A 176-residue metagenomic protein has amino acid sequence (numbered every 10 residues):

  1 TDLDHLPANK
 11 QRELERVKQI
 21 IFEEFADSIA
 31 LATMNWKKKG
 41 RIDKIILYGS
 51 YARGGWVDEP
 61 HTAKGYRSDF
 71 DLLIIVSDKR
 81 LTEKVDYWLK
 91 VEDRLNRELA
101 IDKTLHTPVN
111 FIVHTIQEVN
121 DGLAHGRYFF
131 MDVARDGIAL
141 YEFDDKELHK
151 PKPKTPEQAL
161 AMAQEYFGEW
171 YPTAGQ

Functional and structural regions predicted by a protein language model:
T1-T33, K37-K39, D58-L123: Metal-dependent nucleotidyltransferase catalytic core
I42-W56: Short gly/ser-rich loop at a beta-strand->alpha-helix junction or flexible surface loop bordering the NTP-binding
S50-R53, L72, L89, F143: Intrinsically disordered, low-complexity regions enriched in small/polar residues
T82-K90, A100-L105, V109-Q176: Terminal alpha-helical segments
